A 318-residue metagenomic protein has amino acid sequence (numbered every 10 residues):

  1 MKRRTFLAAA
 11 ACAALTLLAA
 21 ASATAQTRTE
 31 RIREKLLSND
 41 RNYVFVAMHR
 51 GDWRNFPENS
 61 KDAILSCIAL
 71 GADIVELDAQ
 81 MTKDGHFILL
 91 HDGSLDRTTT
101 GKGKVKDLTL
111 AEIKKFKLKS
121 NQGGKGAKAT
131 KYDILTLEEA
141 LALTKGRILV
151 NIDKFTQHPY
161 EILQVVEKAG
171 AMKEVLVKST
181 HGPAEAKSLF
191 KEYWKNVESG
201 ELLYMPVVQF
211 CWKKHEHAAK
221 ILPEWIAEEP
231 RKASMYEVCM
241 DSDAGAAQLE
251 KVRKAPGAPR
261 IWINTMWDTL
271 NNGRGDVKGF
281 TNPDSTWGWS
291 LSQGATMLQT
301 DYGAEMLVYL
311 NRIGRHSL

Functional and structural regions predicted by a protein language model:
R3-L7: N-terminal export leaders
A8-A10, N55-F56: A periodicity- and composition-biased signal for non-globular, repetitive helical segments
A10-A19: Bacterial N-terminal signal peptides
T24-L318: Phosphate-group recognition and catalysis centered on beta-loop-alpha active-site segments
